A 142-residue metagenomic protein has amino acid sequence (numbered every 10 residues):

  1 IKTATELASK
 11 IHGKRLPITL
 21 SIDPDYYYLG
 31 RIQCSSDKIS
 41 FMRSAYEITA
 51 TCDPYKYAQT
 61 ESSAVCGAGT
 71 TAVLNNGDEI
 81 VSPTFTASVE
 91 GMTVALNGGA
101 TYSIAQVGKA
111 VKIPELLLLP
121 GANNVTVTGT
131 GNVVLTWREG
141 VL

Functional and structural regions predicted by a protein language model:
K2-H12: Short amphipathic alpha-helices in soluble, non-transmembrane regions that often serve as interface/regulatory elements
E6, R15-P17, S36-K38, A68-L74: Intrinsically disordered, low-complexity boundary segments flanking structured domains
K10-H12, S40-S44, G77-E79, L119: Solvent-exposed loop and beta-edge segments used for protein-protein assembly and interaction
K10-L16, A87-G91: A short, compositionally biased
G13-K56: Short beta-strand and beta-hairpin "edge-sheet" elements
Y55-L142: Intrinsically disordered, low-complexity segments enriched in serine, threonine, and glycine
